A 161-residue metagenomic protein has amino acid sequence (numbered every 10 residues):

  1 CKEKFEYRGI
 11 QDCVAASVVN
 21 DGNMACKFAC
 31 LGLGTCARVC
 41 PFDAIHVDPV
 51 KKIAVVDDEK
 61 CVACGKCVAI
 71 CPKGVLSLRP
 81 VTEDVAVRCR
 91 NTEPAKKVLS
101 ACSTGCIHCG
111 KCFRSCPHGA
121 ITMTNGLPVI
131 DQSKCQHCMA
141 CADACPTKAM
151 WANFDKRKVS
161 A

Functional and structural regions predicted by a protein language model:
C1-S115, G119, A142-A144, K148-A161: Ferredoxin-type iron-sulfur electron-transfer modules and their immediate structural context
P128: Glycan-recognition and catalytic cores of secretory/periplasmic carbohydrate-active enzymes
